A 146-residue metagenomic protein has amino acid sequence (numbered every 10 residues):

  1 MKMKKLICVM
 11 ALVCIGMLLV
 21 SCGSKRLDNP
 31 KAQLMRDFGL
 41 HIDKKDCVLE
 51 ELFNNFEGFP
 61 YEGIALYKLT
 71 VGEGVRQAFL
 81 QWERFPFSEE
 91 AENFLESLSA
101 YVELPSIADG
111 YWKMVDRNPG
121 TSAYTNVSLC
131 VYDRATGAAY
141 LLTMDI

Functional and structural regions predicted by a protein language model:
M1-V20: Sec-dependent bacterial lipoprotein signal peptides
M3-K5, K31, A91: Short amphipathic alpha-helical segments that mediate assembly, nucleic-acid/protein binding, or membrane association
L6, G72-G74, A135, I146: Generic structural motif
I7, R26, F87-E90: Non-membrane alpha-helical secondary structure
L19, F56-E57, G120, N126: Intrinsically disordered, low-complexity segments
C22-Q81: N-terminal export/targeting and maturation segments
F79-E89: Extended Gly/Ser/Thr-rich low-complexity repeat segments, especially those forming or decorating extracellular
S88-I146: Extracytoplasmic electrostatic interaction patches
